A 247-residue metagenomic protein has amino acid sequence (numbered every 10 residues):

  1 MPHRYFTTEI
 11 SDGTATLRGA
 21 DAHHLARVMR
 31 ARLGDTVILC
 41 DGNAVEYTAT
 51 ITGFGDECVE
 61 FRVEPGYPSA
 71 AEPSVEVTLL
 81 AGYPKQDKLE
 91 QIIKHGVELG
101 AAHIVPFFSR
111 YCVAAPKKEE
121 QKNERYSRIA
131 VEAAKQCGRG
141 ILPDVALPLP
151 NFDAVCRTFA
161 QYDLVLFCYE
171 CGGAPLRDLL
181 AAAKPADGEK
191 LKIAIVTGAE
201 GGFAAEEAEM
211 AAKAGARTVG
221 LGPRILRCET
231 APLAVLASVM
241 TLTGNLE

Functional and structural regions predicted by a protein language model:
M1-P68: N-terminal positively charged helical leader segments and presequences
A15-L17, S74-T78, K190-A194, A212-L221: Glycine/charged-rich beta-loop-alpha catalytic/anionic-binding loops adjacent to active sites
L25, L89-I92, E207: Hydrophobic side chains in well-ordered alpha-helices
P68-F167: RNA substrate-binding interface of SAM-dependent RNA methyltransferases
E120-R125, P185, A237-S238: Short, hinge-like loop/turn segments at secondary-structure boundaries
Y162-A208, A216-G220: Active-site/ligand-binding-proximal alpha/beta "capping" segment
A205-E247: Structured adenosyl-cofactor binding patch, chiefly the S-adenosyl-L-methionine
